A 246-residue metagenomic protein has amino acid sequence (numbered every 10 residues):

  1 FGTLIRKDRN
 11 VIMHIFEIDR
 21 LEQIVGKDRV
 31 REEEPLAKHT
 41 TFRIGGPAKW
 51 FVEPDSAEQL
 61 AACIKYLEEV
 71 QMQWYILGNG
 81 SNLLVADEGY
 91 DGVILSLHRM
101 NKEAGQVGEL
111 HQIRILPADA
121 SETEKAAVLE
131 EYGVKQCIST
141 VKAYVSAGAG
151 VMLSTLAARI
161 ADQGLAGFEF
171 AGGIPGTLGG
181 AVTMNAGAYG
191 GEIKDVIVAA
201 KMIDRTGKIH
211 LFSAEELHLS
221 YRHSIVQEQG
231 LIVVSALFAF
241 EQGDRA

Functional and structural regions predicted by a protein language model:
F1-I12: Short, Lys/Arg-enriched N-terminal segments with co-localized hydrophobic residues within the first ~10-30 amino acids
H14-L178: Anion-binding (especially nucleotide phosphate/pyrophosphate-binding) glycine-rich loop and adjoining beta-alpha core
R31-E32, K38, L83, I203-A246: Phosphate/pyrophosphate- and phosphate-bearing ligand-binding catalytic cores of soluble enzymes
M184-G190: Core subunits and conserved enzymes of cellular information-processing and envelope-translocation systems across
E192-K194: Short loop/turn motifs at secondary-structure junctions and domain boundaries
